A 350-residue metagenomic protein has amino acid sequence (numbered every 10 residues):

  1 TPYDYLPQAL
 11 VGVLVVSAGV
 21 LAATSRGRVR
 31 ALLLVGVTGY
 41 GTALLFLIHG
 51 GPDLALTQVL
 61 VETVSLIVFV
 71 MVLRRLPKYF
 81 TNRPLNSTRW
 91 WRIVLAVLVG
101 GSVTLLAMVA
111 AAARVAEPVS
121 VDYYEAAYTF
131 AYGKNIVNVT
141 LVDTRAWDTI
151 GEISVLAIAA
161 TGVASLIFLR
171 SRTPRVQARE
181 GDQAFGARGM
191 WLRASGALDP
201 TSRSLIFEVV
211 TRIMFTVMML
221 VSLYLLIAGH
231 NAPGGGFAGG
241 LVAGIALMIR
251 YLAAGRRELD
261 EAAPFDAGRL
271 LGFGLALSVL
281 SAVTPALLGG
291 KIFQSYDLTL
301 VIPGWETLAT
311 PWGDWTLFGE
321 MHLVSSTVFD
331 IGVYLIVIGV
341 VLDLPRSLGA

Functional and structural regions predicted by a protein language model:
T1-A350: Alpha-helical transmembrane segments of multi-pass membrane proteins predominantly involved in bioenergetics
